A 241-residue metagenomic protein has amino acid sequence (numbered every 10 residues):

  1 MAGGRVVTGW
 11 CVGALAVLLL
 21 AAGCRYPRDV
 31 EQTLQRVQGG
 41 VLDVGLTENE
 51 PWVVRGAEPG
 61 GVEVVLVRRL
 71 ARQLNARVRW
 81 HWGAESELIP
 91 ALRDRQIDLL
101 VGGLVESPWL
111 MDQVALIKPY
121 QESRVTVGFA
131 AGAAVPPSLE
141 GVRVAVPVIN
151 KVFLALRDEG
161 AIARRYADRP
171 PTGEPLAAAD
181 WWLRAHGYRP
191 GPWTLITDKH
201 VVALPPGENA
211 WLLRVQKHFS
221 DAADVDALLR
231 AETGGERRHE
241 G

Functional and structural regions predicted by a protein language model:
M1-V12: Bacterial N-terminal signal peptides that target proteins for export
G13-V17: Sec-dependent N-terminal signal peptides
L20-G23: C-terminal motif of bacterial Sec signal peptides marking the signal peptidase cleavage site
R25-P27, G61-Q73, A131-L154, I196-G241: Extended ligand-binding regions for polar small-molecule ligands
Y26, V30-L104, W109, V146 (+2 more regions): Extracytoplasmic small-molecule ligand-binding "clamshell" domains of the periplasmic binding protein/Venus flytrap
V30, R68, R77-L139, D180-T197: Acidic, polar ligand-binding/catalytic clefts
V37-Q38, L92-R93, Q121, E140 (+2 more regions): Alpha-helix boundary recognition
T126-W193, E208, D226: Pocket-lining segment of extracytoplasmic ligand-binding domains
